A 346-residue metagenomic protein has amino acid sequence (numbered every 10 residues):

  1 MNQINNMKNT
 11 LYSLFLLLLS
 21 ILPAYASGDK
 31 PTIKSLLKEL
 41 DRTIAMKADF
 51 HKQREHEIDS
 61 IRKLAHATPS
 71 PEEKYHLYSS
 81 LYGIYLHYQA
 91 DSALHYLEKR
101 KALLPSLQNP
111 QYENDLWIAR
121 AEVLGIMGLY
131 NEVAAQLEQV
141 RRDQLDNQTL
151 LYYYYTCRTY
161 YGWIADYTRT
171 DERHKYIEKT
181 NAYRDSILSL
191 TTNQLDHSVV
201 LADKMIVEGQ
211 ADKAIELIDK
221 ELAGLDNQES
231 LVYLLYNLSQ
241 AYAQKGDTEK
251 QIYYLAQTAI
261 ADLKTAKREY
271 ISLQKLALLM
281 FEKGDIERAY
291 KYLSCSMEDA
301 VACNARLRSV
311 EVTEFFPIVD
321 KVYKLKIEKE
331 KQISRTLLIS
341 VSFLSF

Functional and structural regions predicted by a protein language model:
I4, Y12-L14, P23-K331: A "functional boundary" signal
K324-F346: Alpha-helical transmembrane signal-anchor helices
